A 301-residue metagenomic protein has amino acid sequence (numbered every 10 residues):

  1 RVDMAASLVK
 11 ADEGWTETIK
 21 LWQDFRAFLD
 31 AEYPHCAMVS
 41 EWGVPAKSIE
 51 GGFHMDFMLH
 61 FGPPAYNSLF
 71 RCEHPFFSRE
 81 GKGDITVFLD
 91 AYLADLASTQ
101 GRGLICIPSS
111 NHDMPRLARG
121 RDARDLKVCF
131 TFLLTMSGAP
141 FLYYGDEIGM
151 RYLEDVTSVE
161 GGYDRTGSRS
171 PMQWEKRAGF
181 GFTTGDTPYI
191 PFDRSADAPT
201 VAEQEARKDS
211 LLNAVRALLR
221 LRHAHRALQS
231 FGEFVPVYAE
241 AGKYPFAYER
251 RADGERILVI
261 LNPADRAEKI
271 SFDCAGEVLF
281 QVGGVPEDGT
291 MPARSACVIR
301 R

Functional and structural regions predicted by a protein language model:
R1-W42, A46: Active-site neighborhood of glycoside hydrolase catalytic domains
A6-E17, H74-G83, D113-D122: The substrate-binding groove and active-site-proximal loops of carbohydrate-active enzymes, especially glycoside
W22-L29, M55-P75, R169: Acidic, His- and aromatic-enriched active-site or binding-groove loops in soluble protein domains that engage sugars
L29-Y33, V44, S48, G52 (+5 more regions): Loop/helix patches that line or flank the sugar-binding groove of alpha-linked glycan CAZymes
R79-Q100: Glycoside hydrolase catalytic-domain groove-lining segments
R266-G284: Beta-strand-rich binding/interaction modules
E287-R301: C-terminal beta-strand-rich structural cap/linker in extracellular carbohydrate-active enzymes
